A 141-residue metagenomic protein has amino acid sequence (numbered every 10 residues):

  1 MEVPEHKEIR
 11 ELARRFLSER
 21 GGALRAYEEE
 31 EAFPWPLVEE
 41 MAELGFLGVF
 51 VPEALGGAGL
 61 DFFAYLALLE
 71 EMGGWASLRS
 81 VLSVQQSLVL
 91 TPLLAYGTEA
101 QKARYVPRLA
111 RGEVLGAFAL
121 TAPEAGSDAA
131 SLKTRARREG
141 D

Functional and structural regions predicted by a protein language model:
M1-S83, A103-R111, E139: Amphipathic, small/basic residue-rich leader segments at the start of a protein or domain
E39, L69-E70, L90-L94, G116: A cross-family signal for key residues in well-ordered alpha-helices that form functional helical elements
G57-A58, A100-D141: Glycine-rich, Trp-frequent "lid" loop and neighboring beta-strands that shape and gate the flavin cofactor pocket
S80-A100, G126-A129: N-terminal glycine-rich flavin-associated loop
